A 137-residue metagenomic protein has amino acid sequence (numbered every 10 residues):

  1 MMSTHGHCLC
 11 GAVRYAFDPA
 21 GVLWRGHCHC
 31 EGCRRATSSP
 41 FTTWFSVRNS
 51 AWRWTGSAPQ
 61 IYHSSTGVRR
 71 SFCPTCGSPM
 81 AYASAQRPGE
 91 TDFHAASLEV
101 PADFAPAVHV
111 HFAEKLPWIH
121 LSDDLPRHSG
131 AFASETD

Functional and structural regions predicted by a protein language model:
M1-D137: A short Gly-Trp-Pro
